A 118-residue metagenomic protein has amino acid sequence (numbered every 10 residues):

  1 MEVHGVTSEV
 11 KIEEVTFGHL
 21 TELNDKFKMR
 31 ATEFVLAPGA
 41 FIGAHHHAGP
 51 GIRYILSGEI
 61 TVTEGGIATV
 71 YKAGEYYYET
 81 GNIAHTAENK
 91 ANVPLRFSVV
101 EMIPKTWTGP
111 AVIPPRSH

Functional and structural regions predicted by a protein language model:
M1-K28, V112-H118: A short, N-terminal "cap"/entry segment at the start of jelly-roll beta-barrel domains of the cupin/DSBH fold
V3, T69-K72, Y76-Y77, W107-P114: All-alpha RGS (Regulator of G-protein Signaling) helical domain and cognate RGS-like helical scaffolds
L36, G65-I83: Short acidic-glycine-tyrosine-enriched beta hairpin
L36-A48, I52: Secreted/periplasmic proteins that engage bacterial cell-wall peptidoglycan
A44, V62-T63, E79, H85-A91: Short beta-strand His + acidic residue motifs that chelate non-heme Fe in jelly-roll/DSBH and cupin folds
H46, Y54, K90-P94: Extracellular/periplasmic catalytic domains that process cell-envelope and extracellular macromolecules
A48-G65: Glycine- and acidic-residue-biased ligand/ion/polar-headgroup-sensing regions
N82-W107: Ligand-binding loop in jelly-roll beta-barrel domains
